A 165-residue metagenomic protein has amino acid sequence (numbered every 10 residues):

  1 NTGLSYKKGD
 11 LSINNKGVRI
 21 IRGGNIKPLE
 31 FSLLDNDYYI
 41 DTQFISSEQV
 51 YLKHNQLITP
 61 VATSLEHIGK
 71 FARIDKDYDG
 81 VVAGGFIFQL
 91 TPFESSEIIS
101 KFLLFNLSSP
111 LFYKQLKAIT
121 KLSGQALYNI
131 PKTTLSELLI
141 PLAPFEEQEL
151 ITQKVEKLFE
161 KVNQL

Functional and structural regions predicted by a protein language model:
N1-D10, G24-Q56: Sequence-specific dsDNA recognition surfaces
K7-G9, K70-F71, F102, A126: Short beta-alpha junctions and helix-cap segments that line functional grooves
G9-I13, L142-A143: Replace "in large, NTP-powered and nucleic-acid-processing enzymes" with "in large, NTP-powered factors and other
R22-G23, S47-S108, P131: A short beta-sheet element
S32, K70-A72, A118: Short, solvent-exposed loop/turn and secondary-structure capping segments
Y38, D75-D79, E156-L158: Active/binding-pocket-proximal capping segment
G80-F88, K121-A143: A short glycine-rich beta-alpha junction/loop motif
S109, Y113-K114, A118, K132-L165: Amphipathic alpha-helical coiled-coil/heptad-repeat segments
